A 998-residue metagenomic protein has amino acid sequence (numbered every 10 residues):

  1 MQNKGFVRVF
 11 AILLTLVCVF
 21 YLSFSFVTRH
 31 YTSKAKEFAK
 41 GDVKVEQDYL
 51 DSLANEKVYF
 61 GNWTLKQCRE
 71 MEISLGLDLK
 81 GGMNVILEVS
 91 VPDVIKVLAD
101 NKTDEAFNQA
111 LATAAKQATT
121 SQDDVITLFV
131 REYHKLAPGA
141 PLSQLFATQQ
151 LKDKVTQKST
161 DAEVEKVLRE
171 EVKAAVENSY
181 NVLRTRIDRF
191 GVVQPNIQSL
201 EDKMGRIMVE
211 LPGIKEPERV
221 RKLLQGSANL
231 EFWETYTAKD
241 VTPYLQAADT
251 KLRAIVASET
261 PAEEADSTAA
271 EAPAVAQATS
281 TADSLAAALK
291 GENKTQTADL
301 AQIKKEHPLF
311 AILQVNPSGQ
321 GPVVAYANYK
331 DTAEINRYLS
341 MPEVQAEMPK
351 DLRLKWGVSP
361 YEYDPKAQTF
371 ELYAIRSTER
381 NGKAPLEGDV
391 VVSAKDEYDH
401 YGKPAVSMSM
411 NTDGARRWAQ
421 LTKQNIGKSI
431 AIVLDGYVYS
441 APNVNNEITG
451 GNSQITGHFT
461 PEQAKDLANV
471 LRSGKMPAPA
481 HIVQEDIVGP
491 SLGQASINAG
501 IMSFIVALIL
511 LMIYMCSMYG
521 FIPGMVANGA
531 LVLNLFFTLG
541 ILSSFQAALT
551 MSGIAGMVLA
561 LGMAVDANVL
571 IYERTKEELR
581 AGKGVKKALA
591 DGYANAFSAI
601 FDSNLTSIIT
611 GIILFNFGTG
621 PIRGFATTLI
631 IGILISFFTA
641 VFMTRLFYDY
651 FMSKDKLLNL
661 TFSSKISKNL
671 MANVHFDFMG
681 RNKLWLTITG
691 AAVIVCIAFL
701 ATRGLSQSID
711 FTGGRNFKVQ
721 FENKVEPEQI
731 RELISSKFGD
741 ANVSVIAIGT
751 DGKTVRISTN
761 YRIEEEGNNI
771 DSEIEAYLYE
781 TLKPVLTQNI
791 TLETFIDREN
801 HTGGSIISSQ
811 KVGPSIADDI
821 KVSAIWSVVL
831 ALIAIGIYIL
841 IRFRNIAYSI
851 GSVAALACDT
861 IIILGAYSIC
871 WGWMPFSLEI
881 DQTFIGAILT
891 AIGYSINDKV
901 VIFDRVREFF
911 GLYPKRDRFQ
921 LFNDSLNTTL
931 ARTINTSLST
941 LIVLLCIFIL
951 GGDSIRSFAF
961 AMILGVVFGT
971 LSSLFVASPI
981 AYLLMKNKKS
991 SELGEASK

Functional and structural regions predicted by a protein language model:
M1-V17, Y21, S25-R69, I73 (+7 more regions): Interfacial helix-loop-helix hairpins and adjacent transmembrane helices of multi-pass alpha-helical membrane proteins
R8, I12, L533, T538-I541 (+4 more regions): Hydrophobic alpha-helical transmembrane segments of membrane transport and translocation systems, primarily multi-pass
S23-Y31, D51-E56, F60, C68-D435 (+5 more regions): Non-transmembrane, solvent-exposed regions of membrane trafficking/translocation machinery
L183, S491-L511, M563, A567 (+11 more regions): Pore- and gate-forming transmembrane helices of large, multi-pass membrane proteins
E210, G451-Q454, E462-I509, Y777 (+2 more regions): Juxtamembrane "pre-transmembrane" interface segments
S517, F521-I571, S849-E908, F975: Hydrophobic transmembrane alpha-helices and their membrane-interface caps in long multi-pass transport proteins
G562-T606, F647-L657, S868, M874-T936 (+1 more regions): Cytosolic juxtamembrane regions of multi-pass inner-membrane proteins
A698-I746: Juxtamembrane segments of multi-pass membrane proteins
